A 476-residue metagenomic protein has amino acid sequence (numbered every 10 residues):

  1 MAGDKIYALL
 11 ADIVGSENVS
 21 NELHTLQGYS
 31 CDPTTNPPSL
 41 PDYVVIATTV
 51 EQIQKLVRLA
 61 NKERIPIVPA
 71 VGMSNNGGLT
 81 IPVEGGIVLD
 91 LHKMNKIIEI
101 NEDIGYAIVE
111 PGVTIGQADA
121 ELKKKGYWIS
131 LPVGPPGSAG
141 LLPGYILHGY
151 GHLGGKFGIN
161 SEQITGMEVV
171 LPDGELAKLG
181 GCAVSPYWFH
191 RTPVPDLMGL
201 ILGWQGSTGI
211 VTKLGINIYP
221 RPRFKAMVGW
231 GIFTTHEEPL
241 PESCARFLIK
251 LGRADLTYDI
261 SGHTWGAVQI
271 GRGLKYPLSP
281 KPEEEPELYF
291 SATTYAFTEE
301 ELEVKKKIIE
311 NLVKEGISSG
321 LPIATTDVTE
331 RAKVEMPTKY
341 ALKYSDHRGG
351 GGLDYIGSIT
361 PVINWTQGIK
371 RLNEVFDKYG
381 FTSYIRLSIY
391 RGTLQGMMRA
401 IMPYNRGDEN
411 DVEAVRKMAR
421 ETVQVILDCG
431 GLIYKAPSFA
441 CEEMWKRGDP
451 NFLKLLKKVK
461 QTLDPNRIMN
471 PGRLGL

Functional and structural regions predicted by a protein language model:
L9-C31: Conserved oxyanion/phosphate-binding beta-strand-loop segments in alpha/beta enzyme cores
L23-L26, S30-M94: Glycine-rich N-terminal segment of FAD-binding domains in flavoprotein oxidoreductases, spanning the beta-loop-helix
P69-M73, L91, P111, L131-P135 (+1 more regions): Glycine-rich, histidine-containing beta strand-loop boundary motifs that form or position
I97-I100, V109-P111, I115-R246: FAD-binding subdomain of flavoenzyme oxidoreductases
G231-E421, K435-A440: C-terminal substrate-recognition/cap domain of FAD-linked oxidoreductases
K435-L476: Activity-critical C-terminal alpha-helical subdomain
